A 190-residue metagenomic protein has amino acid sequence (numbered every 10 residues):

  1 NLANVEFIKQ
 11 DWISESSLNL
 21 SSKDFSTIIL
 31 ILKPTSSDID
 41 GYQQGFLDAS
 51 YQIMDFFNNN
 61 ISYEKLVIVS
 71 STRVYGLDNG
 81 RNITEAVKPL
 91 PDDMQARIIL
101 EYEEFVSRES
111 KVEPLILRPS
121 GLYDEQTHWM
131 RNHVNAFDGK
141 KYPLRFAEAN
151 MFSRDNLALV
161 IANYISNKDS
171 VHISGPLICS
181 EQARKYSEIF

Functional and structural regions predicted by a protein language model:
A3-S26: Conserved Rossmann-fold cofactor-binding substructure of NAD(P)-dependent oxidoreductases
F25-V67, E101-E104: NAD(P)-cofactor binding segment of oxidoreductase domains
I31, L66-T72, L117-P119: SDR active-site strand-loop-helix element
M54-D92: Conserved Rossmann-fold NAD(P)-dependent oxidoreductase catalytic core, especially the SDR/UDP-sugar
N79-I116: Catalytic helix-loop patch of NAD(P)-dependent Rossmann-fold dehydrogenases
R118-H133: Flexible, glycine-rich beta-alpha linker
W129-N132, K141-S166: Substrate-positioning beta->alpha
D155-F190: Mid/C-terminal beta-alpha module of Rossmann-like enzyme folds, strongest in SDR-family dehydrogenases/epimerases
